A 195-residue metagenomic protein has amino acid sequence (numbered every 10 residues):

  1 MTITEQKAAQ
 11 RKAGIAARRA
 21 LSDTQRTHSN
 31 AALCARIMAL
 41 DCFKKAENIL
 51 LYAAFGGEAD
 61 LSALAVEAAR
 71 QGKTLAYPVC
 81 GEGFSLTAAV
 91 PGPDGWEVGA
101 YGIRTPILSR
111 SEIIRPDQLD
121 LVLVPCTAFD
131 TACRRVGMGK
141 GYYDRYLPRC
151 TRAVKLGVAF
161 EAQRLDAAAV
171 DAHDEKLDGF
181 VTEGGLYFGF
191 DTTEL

Functional and structural regions predicted by a protein language model:
M1-E5, A16-R19, D23, Q71 (+4 more regions): Surface-exposed, charge/polar-rich loops and edge strands
T2-Q118: N-terminal active-site beta-alpha-beta segment that forms phosphate/nucleotide-binding and substrate-recognition loops
G14, L51, L75, L123 (+2 more regions): A residue-level signal for conserved active-site and pocket-lining positions in enzyme catalytic cores
A53, C126, G184: Glycine-rich, N-terminal phosphate-binding loop of Rossmann-like dinucleotide-binding domains
F55-G57, T127-T131: Short glycine-rich anion-binding loops that position phosphate/pyrophosphate groups of nucleotides and phosphorylated
V66, G137-Y142: Charged helix-capping and loop-helix junction motifs
